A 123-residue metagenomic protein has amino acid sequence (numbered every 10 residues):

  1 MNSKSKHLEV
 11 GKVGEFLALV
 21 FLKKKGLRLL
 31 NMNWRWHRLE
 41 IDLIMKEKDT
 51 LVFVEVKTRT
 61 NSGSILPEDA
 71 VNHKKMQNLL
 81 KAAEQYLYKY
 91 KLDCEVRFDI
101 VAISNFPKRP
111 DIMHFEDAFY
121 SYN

Functional and structural regions predicted by a protein language model:
M1-M32: Acidic-basic catalytic patches of nuclease active cores, encompassing PD-(D/E)XK and other metal-cofactor nuclease
L22, I41-S62, L79: Conserved catalytic cores of phosphodiester-cleaving nucleases, focusing on short active-site segments
W34-W36, T58, A102: Short, glycine/acidic-enriched loop or turn micro-motifs at the edges of active sites
W36-L39, K108: Short acidic/glycine-enriched loop/turn segments that link adjacent beta-strands
R38, L51-F53, E95, I112: Structural motif
K46-E47, E68, E84, C94 (+1 more regions): Positively charged, solvent-exposed patches that mediate nucleic-acid binding
T60-L80, Q85: Mg2+/Mn2+-dependent nuclease catalytic core
K89-N123: Domain-level recognition of nuclease-like catalytic cores that cleave nucleotide substrates
